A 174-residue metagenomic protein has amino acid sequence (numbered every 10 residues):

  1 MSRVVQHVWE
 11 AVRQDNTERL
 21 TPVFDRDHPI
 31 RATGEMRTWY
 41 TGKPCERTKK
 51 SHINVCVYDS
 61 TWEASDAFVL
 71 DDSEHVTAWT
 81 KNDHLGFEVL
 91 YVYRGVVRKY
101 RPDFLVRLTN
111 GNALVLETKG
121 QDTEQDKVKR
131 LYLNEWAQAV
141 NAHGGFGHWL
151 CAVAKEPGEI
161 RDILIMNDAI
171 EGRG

Functional and structural regions predicted by a protein language model:
M1-Y100, R107-N112, K119-G174: Intrinsically disordered, low-complexity, repeat-rich regions that form long N- or C-terminal tails or large
